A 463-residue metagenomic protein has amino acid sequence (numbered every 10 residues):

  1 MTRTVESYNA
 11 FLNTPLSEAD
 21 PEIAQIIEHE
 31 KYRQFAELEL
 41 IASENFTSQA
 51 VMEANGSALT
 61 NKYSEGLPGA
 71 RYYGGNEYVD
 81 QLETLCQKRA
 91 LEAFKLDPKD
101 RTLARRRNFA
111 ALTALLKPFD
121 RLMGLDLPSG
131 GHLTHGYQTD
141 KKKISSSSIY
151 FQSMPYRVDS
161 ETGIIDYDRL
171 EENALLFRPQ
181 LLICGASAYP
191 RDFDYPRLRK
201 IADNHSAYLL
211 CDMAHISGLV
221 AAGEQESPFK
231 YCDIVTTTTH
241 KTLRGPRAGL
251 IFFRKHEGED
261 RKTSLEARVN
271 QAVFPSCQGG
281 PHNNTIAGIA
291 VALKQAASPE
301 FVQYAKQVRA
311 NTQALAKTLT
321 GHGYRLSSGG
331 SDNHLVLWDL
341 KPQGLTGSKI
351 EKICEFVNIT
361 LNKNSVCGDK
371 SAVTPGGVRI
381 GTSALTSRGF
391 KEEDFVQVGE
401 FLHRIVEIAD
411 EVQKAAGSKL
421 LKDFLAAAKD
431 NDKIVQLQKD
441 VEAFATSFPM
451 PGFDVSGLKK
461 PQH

Functional and structural regions predicted by a protein language model:
R3-A70: N-terminal "arm"/small-domain region of PLP-dependent enzymes with the aminotransferase-like
T4-P21, Y78, K88, A310-N311 (+1 more regions): PLP-dependent enzyme catalytic core of the Aspartate aminotransferase-like
V5-E6, E30-A36, N61-P68, P179 (+6 more regions): Short acidic (Asp/Glu) and glycine-rich catalytic loops that position anionic groups and cofactors
E37, P68-G69, P98-D100, G279-N283 (+4 more regions): Flexible, glycine/charged-enriched surface loops at secondary-structure junctions
L40-S43, A70-Y78, T102-R105, G185-P190 (+4 more regions): Conserved short loop/turn motifs at secondary-structure junctions
A54, Y63-R106: Conserved N-terminal alpha-helix of the aminotransferase class I/II PLP-enzyme fold
L85-G323: Conserved PLP-enzyme active-site core in the AAT-like
R325-E392, L458, Q462: Conserved PLP-binding catalytic core of the aspartate aminotransferase-like
